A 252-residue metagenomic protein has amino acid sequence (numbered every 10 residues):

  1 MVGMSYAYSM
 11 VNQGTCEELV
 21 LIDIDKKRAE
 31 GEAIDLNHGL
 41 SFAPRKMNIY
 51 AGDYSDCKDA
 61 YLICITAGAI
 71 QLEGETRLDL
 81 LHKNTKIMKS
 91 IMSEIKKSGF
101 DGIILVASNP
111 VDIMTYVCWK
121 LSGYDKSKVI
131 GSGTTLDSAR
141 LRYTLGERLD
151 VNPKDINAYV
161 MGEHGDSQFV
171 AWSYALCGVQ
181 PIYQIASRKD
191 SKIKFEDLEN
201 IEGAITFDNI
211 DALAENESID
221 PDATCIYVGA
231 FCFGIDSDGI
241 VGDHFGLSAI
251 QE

Functional and structural regions predicted by a protein language model:
G3-M4: N-terminal Rossmann-fold NAD(P) dinucleotide-binding loop
M10: Aromatic pocket-lining residues of Rossmann-like dinucleotide-binding sites
E18, I22-Y61, E75: Conserved N-terminal Rossmann-fold NAD(P) cofactor-binding segment
I63-I65, V106: Redox-cofactor binding/interface segments in oxidoreductases and associated redox assembly factors
A67-A69: Conserved NAD(P)H cofactor-binding loop of Rossmann-fold oxidoreductase domains
R77-R142: Rossmann-like NAD(P)(H) cofactor-binding subdomain of soluble oxidoreductases
K128, G133-S218: Active-site-lining helix/loop region of Rossmann-like oxidoreductase modules
D211-E252: N-terminal low-complexity segments that are often proline-rich with Ser/Thr-Pro
